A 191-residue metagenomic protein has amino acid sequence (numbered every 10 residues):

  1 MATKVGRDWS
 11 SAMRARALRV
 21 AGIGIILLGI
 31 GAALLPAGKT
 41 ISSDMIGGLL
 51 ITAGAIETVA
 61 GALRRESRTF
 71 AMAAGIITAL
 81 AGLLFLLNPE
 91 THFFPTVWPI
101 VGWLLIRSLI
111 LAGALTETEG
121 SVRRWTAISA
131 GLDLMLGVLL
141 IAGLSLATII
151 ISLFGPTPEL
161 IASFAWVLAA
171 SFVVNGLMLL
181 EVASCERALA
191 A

Functional and structural regions predicted by a protein language model:
M1-A55, G155-T157, C185-A191: N-terminal topogenic module of multi-pass integral membrane proteins
T3-W9, A55-R65, L111-E119, L180-E186: C-terminal ends of transmembrane helices
P36-I51, H92-L105, F164, L168-A169: Structural signature of hydrophobic alpha-helical transmembrane segments
P36-T40, R64-R65, L87-P95, T116-S121: Membrane-interface helix caps and helix-loop-helix hairpins in membrane proteins
E66-I77, W98-I100, V122-G131: Cytoplasmic-side transmembrane-helix entry/capping segments in multi-pass membrane proteins
F85-E90, L134-S152: Hydrophobic alpha-helical transmembrane segments in multi-pass integral membrane proteins
I106-G120, L139-G143: Alpha-helical transmembrane segments in multipass membrane proteins, preferentially the mid-helix core
W125-G131, T148-A191: C-terminal transmembrane helix-loop-helix hairpin of multi-pass membrane proteins
